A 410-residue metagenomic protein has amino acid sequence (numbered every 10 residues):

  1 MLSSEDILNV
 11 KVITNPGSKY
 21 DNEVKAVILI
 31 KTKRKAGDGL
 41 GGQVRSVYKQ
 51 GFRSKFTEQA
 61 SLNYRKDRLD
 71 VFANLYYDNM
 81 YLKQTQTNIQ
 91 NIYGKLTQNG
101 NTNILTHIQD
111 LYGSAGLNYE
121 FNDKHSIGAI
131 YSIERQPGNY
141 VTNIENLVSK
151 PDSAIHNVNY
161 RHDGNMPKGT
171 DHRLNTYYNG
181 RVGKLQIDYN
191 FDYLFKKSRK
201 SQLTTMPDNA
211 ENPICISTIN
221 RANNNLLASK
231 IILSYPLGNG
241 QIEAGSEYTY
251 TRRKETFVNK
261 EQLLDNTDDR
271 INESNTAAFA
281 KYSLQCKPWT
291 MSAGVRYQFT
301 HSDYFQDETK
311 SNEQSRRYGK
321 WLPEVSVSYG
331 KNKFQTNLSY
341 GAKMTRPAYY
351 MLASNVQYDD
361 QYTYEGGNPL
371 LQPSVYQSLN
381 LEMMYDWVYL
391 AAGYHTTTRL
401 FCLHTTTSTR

Functional and structural regions predicted by a protein language model:
M1, V12, N22-R45, E58: N-terminal periplasmic accessory domains that precede and gate Gram-negative outer-membrane beta-barrel machines
L2, Q50-F52, L105-Q109, G164-T170 (+6 more regions): Replace "Gram-negative outer membrane beta-barrel proteins" with "bacterial and organellar outer membrane beta-barrel
L40-G42, F56-A60, Q109-A115, T170-T176 (+5 more regions): Hydrophobic, lipid-facing positions within transmembrane beta-strands of outer-membrane proteins
G42-Q50, A60, Y64, A73-N79 (+10 more regions): Transmembrane beta-barrel strands of outer-membrane/channel proteins
R53-M80, L96-T142, H172, G180 (+1 more regions): Transmembrane beta-barrel wall of Gram-negative outer-membrane proteins
Q84-G94, Y140-N157, R199-D208, K254-L263 (+5 more regions): Outer-membrane beta-barrel translocator domains and adjoining extracellular loop/strand segments of Gram-negative
Y112-P137, H162-D307, G330, F334-Q335: Face-selective signature of the C-terminal outer-membrane beta-barrel domain
R270-E273, E313-R316, M344-T398, R410: Outer-membrane beta-barrel signature, preferentially recognizing the C-terminal barrel domain of Gram-negative
